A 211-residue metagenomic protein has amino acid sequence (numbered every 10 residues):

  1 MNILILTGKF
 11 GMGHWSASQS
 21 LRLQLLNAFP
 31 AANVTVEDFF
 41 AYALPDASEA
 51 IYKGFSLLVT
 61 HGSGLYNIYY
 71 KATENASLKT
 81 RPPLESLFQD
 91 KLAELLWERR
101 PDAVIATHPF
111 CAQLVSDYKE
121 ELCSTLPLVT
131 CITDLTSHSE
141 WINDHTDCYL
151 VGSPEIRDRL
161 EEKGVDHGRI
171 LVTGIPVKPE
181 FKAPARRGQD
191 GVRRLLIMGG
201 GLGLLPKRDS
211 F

Functional and structural regions predicted by a protein language model:
M1, E180-I197: Nucleotide-sugar donor-binding and catalytic loop/hinge architecture of NDP-sugar-dependent glycosyltransferases
L4-Q24, A28: N-terminal low-complexity, Ser/Thr- and acidic-residue-enriched intrinsically disordered segments
S20-W97: Conserved N-terminal ligand/cofactor-binding loop architecture of enzyme catalytic domains
K91-V104, Q113-V129: Glycosyltransferases and closely related glycan-assembly transferases that use nucleotide-activated donors
F110-C111, E155-R157, G203: Alpha-helix capping/helix-boundary segments
E120-V172, V177-E180: Active-site-proximal region of nucleotide-activated glycan assembly enzymes, centered on histidine/acidic-rich loops
G191-F211: Conserved catalytic-core segment of nucleotide-activated headgroup transferases in glycan assembly
